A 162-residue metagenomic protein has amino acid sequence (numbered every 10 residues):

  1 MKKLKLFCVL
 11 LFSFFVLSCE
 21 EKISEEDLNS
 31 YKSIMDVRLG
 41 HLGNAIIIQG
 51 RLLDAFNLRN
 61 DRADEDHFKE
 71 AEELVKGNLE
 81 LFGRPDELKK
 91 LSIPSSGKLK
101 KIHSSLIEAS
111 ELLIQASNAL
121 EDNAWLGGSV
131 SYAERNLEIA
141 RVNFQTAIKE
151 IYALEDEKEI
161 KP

Functional and structural regions predicted by a protein language model:
M1-F7: Bacterial N-terminal signal peptides that target proteins for export
K5, R38, S117, N123: Functionally constrained cores in energy, signaling, and assembly domains
L10-S13: Short, linear, compositionally biased motifs with a strong N-terminal bias
L17-S18: C-terminal motif of bacterial Sec signal peptides marking the signal peptidase cleavage site
E21: Short, conserved catalytic or interaction motifs in soluble domains
D27-S105, S129-K161: Alpha-helical segments in soluble extracytoplasmic regions
I102-Q115, A119: Compact alpha-helical subdomains of small soluble proteins
E121-S129: Membrane-helix boundary connector in multi-pass membrane proteins
